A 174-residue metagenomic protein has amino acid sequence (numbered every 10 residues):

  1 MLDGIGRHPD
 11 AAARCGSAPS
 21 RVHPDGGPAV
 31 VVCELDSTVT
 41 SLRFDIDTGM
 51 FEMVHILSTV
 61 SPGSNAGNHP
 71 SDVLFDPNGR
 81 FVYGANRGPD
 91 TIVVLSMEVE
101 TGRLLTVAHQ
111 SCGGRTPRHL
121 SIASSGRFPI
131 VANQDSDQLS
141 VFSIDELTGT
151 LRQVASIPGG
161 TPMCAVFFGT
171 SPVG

Functional and structural regions predicted by a protein language model:
M1, L42-F51, V94-G102, S143-G149: Short loop/turn segments immediately following beta-strands, especially the blade-tip and inter-blade linker loops
G4-A11, H55-S64, L105-S111, R152-S156: A short beta-strand motif characteristic of beta-propeller blades
H8-T59: Acidic, glycine-rich loop-and-beta core segments that form the ion-binding/anion-interacting portion of active sites
A11-P28, T59-G79, G113-F128, G159-G174: Beta-rich, blade/repeat-based domains predominating in secreted/periplasmic proteins but also intracellular
H23, V31-L35, G84-R87, V131-Q134: Conserved beta-strand positions in repeat-built beta-propeller and related beta-rich domains
S37-V39, D90-I92, D137-L139: Structural signal for beta-propeller blades
S71, D76-T116: C-terminal structural cap/anchor segments
Q134-S143, R152-G174: Blade-level signature of beta-propeller repeat domains, shared across WD40, Kelch, NHL, RCC1 and BNR/Asp-box propellers
